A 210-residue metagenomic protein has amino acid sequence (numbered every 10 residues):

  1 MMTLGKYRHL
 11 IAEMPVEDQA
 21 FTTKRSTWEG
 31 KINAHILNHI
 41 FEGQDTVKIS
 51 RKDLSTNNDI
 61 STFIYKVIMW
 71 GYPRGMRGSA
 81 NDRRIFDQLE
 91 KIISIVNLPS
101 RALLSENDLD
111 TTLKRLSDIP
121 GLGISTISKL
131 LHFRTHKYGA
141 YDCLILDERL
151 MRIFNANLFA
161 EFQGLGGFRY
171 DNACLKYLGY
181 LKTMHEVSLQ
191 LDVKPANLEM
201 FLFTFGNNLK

Functional and structural regions predicted by a protein language model:
M1-D45, T135-K210: C-terminal accessory module of base-excision DNA glycosylases/AP lyases that mediates lesion recognition and DNA
S26-R115: Long, highly charged, low-complexity intrinsically disordered interaction regions that mediate electrostatic DNA/RNA
D59-K66, T126, K194-L198: Residue-level detector of well-ordered alpha-helical segments, enriched for hydrophobic/aromatic packing positions
W70-P73, R77, F133-H136, A156: Amphipathic alpha-helical interaction surfaces
L109-T112, I127, Y180: N-terminal alpha-helical segment
S117-P120: Structural motif
I127-F133: Short hydrophobic alpha-helical segments that form membrane-spanning helices or hydrophobic packing faces of helical
